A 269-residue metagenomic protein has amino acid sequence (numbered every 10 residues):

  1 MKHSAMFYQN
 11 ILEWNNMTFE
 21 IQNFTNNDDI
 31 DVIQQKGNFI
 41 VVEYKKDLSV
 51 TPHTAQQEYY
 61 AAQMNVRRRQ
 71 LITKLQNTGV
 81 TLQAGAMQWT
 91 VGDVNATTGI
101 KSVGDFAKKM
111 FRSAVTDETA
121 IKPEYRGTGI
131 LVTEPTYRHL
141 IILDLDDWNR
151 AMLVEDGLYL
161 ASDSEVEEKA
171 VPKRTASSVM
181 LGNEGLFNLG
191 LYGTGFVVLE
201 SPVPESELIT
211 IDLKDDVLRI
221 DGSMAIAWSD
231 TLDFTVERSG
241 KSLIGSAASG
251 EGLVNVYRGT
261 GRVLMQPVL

Functional and structural regions predicted by a protein language model:
M1-N16: Short, Lys/Arg-enriched N-terminal segments with co-localized hydrophobic residues within the first ~10-30 amino acids
W14-L269: Composition-driven recognition of glycine/serine/threonine/acidic- and proline-rich low-complexity segments and repeats
